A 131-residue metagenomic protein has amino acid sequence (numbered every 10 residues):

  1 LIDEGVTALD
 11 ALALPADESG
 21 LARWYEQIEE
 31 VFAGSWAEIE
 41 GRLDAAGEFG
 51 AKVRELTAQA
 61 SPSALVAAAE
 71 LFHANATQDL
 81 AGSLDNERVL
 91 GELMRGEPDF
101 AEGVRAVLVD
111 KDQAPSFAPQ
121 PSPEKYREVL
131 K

Functional and structural regions predicted by a protein language model:
I2-K131: C-terminal alpha-helix plus adjacent terminal tail
